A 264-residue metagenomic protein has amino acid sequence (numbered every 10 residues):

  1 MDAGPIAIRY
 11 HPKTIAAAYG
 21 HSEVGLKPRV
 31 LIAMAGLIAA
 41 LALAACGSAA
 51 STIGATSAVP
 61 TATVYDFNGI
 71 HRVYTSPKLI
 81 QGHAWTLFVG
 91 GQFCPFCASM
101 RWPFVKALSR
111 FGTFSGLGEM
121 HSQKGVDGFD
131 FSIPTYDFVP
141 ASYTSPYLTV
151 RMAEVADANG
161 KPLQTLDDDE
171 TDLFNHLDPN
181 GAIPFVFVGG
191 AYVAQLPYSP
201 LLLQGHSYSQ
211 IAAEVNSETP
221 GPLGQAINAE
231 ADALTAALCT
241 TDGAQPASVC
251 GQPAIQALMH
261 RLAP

Functional and structural regions predicted by a protein language model:
D2, Y10-H11, H21: Intrinsic-disorder-associated, low-complexity terminal segments enriched in Asp/Asn/His/Tyr and depleted of Lys/Arg
I8-R9, A17, P134: Intrinsically disordered, low-complexity segments enriched in small/polar residues
I15-A44: Sec-dependent bacterial lipoprotein signal peptides
A33-W85, S99, K106-S109, T113-P264: Non-globular targeting/processing and membrane-anchoring segments
W85-G91: Short glycine-rich or small-residue beta-strand-to-loop segments that form or flank ligand, phosphate, metal/Fe-S
G91-W102: Conserved redox-active cysteine motifs that mediate thiol-disulfide chemistry, especially di-cysteine Cys-X(1-2)-Cys
